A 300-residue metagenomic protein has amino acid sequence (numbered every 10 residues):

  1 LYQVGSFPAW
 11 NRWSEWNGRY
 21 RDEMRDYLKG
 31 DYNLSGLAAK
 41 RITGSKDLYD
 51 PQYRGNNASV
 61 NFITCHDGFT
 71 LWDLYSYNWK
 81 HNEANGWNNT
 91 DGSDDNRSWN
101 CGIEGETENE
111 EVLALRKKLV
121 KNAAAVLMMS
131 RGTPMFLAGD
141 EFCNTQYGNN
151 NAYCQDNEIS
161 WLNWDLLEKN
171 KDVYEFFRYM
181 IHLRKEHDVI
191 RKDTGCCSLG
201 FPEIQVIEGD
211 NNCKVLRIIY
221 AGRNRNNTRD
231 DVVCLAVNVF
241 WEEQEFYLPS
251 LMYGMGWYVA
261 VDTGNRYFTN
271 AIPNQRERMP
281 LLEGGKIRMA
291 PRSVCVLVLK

Functional and structural regions predicted by a protein language model:
L1-A138, F142, N151-Y153, G195 (+2 more regions): Conserved alpha/beta catalytic core and glycan-binding cleft of carbohydrate-active enzymes
L113-K121, V126-F136, D140-K300: Carbohydrate-interacting/catalytic domains
